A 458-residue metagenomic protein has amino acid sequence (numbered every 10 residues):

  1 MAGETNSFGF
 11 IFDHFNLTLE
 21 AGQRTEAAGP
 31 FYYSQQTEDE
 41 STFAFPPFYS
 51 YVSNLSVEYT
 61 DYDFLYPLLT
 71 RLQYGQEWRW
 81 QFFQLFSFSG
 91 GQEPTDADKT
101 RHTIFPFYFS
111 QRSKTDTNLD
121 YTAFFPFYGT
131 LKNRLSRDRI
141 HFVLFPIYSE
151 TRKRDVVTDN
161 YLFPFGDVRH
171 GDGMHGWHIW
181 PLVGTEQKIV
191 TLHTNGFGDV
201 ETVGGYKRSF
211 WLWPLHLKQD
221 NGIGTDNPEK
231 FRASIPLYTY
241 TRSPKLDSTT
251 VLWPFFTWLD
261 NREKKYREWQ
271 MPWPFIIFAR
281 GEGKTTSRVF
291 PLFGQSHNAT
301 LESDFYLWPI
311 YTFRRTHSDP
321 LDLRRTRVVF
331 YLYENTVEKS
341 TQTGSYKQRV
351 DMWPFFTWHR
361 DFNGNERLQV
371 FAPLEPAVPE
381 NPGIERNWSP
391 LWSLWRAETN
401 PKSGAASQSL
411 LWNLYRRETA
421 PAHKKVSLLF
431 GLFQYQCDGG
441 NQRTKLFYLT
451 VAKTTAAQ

Functional and structural regions predicted by a protein language model:
A2-Q458: Outer-membrane beta-barrel proteins and related beta-barrel translocases across Gram-negative bacteria
